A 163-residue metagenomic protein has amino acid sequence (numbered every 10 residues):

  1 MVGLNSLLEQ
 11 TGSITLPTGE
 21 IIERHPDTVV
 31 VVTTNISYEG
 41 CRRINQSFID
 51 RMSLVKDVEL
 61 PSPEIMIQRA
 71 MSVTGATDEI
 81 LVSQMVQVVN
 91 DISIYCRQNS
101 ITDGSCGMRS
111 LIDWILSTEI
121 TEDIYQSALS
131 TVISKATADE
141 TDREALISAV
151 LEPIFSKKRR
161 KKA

Functional and structural regions predicted by a protein language model:
M1-A163: C-terminal regulatory/interaction module of P-loop NTP-utilizing enzymes
